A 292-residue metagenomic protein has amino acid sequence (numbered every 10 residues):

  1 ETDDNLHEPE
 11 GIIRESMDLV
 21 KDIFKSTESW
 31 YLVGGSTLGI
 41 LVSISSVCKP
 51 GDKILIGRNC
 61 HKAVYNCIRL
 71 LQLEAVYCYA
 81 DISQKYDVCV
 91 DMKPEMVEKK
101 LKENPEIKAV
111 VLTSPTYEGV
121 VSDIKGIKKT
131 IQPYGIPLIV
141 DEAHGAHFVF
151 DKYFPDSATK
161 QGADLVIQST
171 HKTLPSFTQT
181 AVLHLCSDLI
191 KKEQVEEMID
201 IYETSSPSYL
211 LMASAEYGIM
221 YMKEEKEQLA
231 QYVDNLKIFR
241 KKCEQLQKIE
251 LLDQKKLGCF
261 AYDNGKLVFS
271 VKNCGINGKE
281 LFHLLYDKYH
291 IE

Functional and structural regions predicted by a protein language model:
E1-R14: A glycine-/small-polar-enriched, mobile loop at the entrance of the PLP active site in fold-type I
D3, W30-L32, V110-T113, V268: Short glycine-rich or small-residue beta-strand-to-loop segments that form or flank ligand, phosphate, metal/Fe-S
E8, I23-S26, S36-D253, G275-I276: Conserved PLP-enzyme active-site core in the AAT-like
R14-E15, E193: A generic alpha-helix surface/boundary motif
E15-I23: PLP-dependent amino-acid enzyme catalytic core
S16-M17, E28-V33: Short N-terminal amphipathic alpha-helices
S29-W30, Q168, H290-E292: A short linear hydrophobic-aromatic micro-motif
I238-E292: Conserved C-terminal alpha-helix-loop-beta "cap" of PLP-dependent enzymes that closes/shapes the active-site mouth
